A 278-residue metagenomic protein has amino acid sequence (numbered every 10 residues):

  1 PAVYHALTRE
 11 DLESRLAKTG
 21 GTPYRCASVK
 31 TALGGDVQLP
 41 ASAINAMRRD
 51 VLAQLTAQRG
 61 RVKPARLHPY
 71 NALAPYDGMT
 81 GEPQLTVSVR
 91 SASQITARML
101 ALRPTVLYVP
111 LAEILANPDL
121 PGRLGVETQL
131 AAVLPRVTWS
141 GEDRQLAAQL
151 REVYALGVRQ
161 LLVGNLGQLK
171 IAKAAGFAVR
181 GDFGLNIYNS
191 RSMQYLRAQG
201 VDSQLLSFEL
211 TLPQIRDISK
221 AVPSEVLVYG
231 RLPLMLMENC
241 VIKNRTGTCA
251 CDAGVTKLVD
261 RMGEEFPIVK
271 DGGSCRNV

Functional and structural regions predicted by a protein language model:
P1-V278: Active-site pocket-lining/capping segments in soluble small-molecule metabolic enzymes
